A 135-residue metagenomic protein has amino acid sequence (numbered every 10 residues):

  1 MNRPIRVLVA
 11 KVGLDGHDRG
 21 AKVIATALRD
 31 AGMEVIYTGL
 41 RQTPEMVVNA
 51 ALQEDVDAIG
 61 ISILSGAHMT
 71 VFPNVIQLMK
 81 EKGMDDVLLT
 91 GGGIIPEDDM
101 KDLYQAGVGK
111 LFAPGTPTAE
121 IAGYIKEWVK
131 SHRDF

Functional and structural regions predicted by a protein language model:
I5: Nucleotide donor/acceptor-binding cores
L8-A10: Short hydrophobic segments within beta-strands
G13: A glycine- and charged-residue-rich anion-binding loop/surface
A21-G123: Cofactor-cradling patches in redox/metallo enzymes
T118-F135: A charged, well-structured terminal subsegment
